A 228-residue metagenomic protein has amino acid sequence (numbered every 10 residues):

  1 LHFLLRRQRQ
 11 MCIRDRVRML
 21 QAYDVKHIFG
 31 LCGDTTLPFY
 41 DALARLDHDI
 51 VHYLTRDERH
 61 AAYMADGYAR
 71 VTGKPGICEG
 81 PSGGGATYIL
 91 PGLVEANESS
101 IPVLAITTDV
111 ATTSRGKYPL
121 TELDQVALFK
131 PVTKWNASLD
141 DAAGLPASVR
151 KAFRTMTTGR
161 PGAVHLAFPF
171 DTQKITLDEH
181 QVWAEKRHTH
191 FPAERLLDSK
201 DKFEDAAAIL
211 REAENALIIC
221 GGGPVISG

Functional and structural regions predicted by a protein language model:
L1-R9, I13: Single conserved hydrophobic/aromatic residue that forms the stacking wall/gate of nucleotide- or nucleobase-binding
R14-K26, Y68-T72, N97, T155-R160 (+1 more regions): Glycine-rich phosphate/diphosphate-binding loops that line cofactor/substrate pockets in enzymes
A22-D24, A42-H48, I106, L128-K134 (+1 more regions): Gly-rich Lys/Arg/Thr-decorated short loops/hinges at beta-loop-alpha junctions or inter-strand turns that position
K26-D66, E79, D198-S199, D205-G228: Anionic-ligand anchoring segments at beta-strand to alpha-helix junctions in alpha/beta enzyme folds, i.e., glycine
C32-T35, V110-A111, F168-K174, G222-P224: Glycine-rich beta-alpha junction loops
L37-T112, L128: Thiamine diphosphate
L120-G159, L196: Conserved thiamine diphosphate
T155-E212: Conformationally flexible catalytic loops at phosphate/diphosphate-handling active centers
